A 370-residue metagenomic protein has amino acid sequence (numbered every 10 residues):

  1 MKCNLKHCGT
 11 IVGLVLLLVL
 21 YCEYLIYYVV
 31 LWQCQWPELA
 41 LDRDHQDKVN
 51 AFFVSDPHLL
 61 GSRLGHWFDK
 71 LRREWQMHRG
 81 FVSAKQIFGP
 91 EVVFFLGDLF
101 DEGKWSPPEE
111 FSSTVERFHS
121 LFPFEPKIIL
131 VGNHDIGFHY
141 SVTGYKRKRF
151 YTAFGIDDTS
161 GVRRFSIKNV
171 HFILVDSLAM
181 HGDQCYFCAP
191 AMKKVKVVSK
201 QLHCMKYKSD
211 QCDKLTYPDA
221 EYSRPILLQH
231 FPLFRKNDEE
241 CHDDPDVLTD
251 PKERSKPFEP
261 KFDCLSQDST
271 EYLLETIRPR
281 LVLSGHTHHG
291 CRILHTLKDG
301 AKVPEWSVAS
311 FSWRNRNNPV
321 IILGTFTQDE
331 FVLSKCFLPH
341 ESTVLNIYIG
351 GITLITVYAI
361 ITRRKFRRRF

Functional and structural regions predicted by a protein language model:
K2-S112, R117: N-terminal active-site segment of His-dependent metallophosphoesterases
H7, I11-A40, G161, F165 (+5 more regions): Binuclear metal-dependent phosphoesterase catalytic core
L31-L41, K104-E221, P251-E253, K298-A309 (+1 more regions): Extended active-site neighborhood of metal-dependent phosphoesterases/phosphodiesterases
D47-V49, G89-E91, F124-K127, K168-V170 (+2 more regions): Loop/turn elements at helix/coil->beta-strand transitions in domains of secreted/extracellular proteins
K48-L64, N169-H181, P225-H230, L281 (+2 more regions): Active-site-proximal beta-strand elements of phosphoester/diester hydrolases
D56, G97-D98, G132-N133, H230 (+1 more regions): Active-site glycine-centered loops adjacent to acidic/histidine catalytic or metal-binding residues that shape
L60-S62, E102-K104, I136-Y140, H181-D183 (+3 more regions): Short catalytic/ligand-binding loop motif for oxyanion handling, primarily in non-cytosolic enzymes, centered on
S83-Q86, R164, H171-L174, D183-L297: His/acidic metal-ligating clusters that form di-metal
